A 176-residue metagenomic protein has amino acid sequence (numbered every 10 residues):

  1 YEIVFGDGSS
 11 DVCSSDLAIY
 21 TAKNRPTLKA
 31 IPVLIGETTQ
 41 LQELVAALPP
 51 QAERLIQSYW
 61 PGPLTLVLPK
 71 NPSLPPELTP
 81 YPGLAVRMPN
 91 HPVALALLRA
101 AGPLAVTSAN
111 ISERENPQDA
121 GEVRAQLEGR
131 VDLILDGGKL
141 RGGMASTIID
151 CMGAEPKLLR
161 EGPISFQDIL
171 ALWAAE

Functional and structural regions predicted by a protein language model:
G6-E176: Active-site-adjacent structural elements in enzyme catalytic cores
